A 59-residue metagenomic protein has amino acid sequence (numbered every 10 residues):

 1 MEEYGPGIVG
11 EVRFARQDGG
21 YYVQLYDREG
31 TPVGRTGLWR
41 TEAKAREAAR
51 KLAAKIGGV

Functional and structural regions predicted by a protein language model:
M1-Y22, K51, K55, V59: Short N-terminal "domain-start" leader segments that mark the transition from disordered tails or signal peptides into
Y4, L25-Y26, E42: Hydrophobic alpha-helical segments, principally membrane-spanning helices and signal/leader peptides
F14-T36: A short, structured beta-strand/loop element
G30-K44, L52: A short, exposed loop/beta-hairpin motif centered on an aromatic-Gly-Thr core
